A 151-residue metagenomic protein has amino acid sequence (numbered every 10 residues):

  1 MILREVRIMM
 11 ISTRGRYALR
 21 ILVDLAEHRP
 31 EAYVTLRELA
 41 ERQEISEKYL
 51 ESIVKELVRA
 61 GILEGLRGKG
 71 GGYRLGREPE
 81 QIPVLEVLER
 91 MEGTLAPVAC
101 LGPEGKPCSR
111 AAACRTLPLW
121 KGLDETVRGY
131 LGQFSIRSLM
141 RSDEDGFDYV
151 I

Functional and structural regions predicted by a protein language model:
M1-V6, P83-V84, G102-I151: C-terminal regulatory/oligomerization modules of transcriptional regulators
A18-P30: Short amphipathic alpha-helical interface segments
V34-Q43: A short alpha-helical element within helix-turn-helix/winged-helix DNA-binding domains across DNA-binding proteins
E41, V58-R59: Alpha-helical residues within the helix-turn-helix
V54-K55: Short, hydrophobic-biased segments on the C-terminal half of alpha helices that form "recognition helices"
I62-G70, R74-G76: Beta-hairpin "wing" of winged helix-turn-helix
